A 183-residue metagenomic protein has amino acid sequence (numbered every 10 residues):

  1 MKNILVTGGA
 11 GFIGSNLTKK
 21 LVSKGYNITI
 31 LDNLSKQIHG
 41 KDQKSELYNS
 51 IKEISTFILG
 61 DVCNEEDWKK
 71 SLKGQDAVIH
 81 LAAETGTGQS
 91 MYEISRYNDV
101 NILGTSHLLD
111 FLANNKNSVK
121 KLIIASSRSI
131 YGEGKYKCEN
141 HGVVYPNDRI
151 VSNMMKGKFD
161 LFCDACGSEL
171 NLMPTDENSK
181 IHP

Functional and structural regions predicted by a protein language model:
M1-P183: N-terminal Rossmann-like NAD(P)+-binding domain of SDR-like oxidoreductases, especially those catalyzing
